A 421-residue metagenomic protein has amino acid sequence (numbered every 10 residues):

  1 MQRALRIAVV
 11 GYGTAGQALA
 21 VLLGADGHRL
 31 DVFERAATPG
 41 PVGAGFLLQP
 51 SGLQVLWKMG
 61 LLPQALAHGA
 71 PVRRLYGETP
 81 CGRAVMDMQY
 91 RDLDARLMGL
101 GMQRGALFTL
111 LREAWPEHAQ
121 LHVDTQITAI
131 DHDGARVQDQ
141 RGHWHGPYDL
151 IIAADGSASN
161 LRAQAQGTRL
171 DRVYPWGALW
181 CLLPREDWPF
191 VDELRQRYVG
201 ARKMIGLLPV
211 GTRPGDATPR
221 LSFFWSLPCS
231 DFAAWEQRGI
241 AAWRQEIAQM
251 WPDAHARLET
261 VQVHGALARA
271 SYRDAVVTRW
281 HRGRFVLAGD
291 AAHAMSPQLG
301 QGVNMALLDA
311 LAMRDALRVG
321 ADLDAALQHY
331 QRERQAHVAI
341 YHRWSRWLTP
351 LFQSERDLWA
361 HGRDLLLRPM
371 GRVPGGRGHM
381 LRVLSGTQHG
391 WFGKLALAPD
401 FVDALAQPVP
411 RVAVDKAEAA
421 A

Functional and structural regions predicted by a protein language model:
Q2-I7, G24, S51-A165, R169-L182 (+5 more regions): Conserved N-terminal helical subregion
A8, D31, S222-F224: A structural signal for isolated positions on well-ordered beta-strands in alpha/beta enzyme cores
V10-A25, R29, F33, I152-A153 (+3 more regions): Conserved mid-domain beta->alpha element of the FAD-binding
A15, T38, A158: Conserved Rossmann-like nucleotide-cofactor binding loop
A37-V55: Conserved N-terminal glycine-rich FAD pyrophosphate-binding loop of Rossmann-like flavoproteins
P39, D94-L100, G300-V303: Glycine-rich "substrate-gating" loop/helix at the edge of Rossmann-like oxidoreductase active sites
G40, L161, M295-P297: Conserved protein kinase catalytic core
M86-L97, M102-F108, R141-H143, D187-A270: Conserved FAD/dinucleotide-binding core of flavoprotein oxidoreductases
